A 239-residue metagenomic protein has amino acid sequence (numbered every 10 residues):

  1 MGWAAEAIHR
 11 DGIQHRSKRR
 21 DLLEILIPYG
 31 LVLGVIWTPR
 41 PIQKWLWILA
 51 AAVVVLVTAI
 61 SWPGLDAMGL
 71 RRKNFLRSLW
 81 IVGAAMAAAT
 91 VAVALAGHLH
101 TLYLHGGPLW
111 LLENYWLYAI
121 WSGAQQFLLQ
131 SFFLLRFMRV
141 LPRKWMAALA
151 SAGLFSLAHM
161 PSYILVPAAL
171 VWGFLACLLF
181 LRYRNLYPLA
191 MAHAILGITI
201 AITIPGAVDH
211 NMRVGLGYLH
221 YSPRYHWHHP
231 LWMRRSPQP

Functional and structural regions predicted by a protein language model:
M1-L65, A201-P239: N-terminal, membrane-interfacial amphipathic/helix-forming hydrophobic leader that caps and precedes the first
A5-P28, I48, W62-V91, G106-N114 (+1 more regions): Interfacial transmembrane-helix boundary/kink motif in multi-pass membrane proteins
G34-P39, V93-L104: Juxtamembrane "helix-exit" motif on the non-cytosolic side of transmembrane helices
P41-L49, E113, P142-S151, N185-P188: Membrane-interface starts of transmembrane alpha-helices
W45-V53, L111-W116, I120, A124 (+2 more regions): Membrane-embedded alpha-helical segments of multi-pass membrane proteins, especially the transmembrane helices
I81, A150-S151, M191-A192: Hydrophobic core positions of alpha-helical segments in small-molecule transporters and transporter systems
Y103-L157, P161: Function-critical hydrophobic alpha-helical transmembrane segments in multi-pass membrane proteins
V166-H226, P230: Functionally important transmembrane alpha-helices
